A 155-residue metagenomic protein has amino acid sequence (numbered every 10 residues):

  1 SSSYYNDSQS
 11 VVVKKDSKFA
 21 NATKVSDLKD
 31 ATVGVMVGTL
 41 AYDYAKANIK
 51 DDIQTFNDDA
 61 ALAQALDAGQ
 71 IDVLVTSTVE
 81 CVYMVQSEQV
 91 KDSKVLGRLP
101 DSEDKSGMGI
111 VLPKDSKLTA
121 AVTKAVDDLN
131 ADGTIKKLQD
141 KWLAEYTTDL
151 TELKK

Functional and structural regions predicted by a protein language model:
S2, K14-T32: Flexible hinge/capping segments at coil-to-helix
N6-V13, Q86-K124, Y146-K155: Periplasmic-binding protein-like
D7, K14-K15, G38-T39, D58-D59 (+2 more regions): Beta->alpha turn/N-cap motifs
D16-K24, Q54, D115-A121: Short helix-loop capping/hinge motifs at secondary-structure junctions, enriched in acidic/polar residues
A20, Q54-A68, S106: Short helix-initiation/N-cap motifs at beta->coil->alpha
S26-D27, A47-N48, A60-Y83, S87-E88: Short helices/loops that flank or line small-molecule/ion binding pockets
L28, L66-D67, I110, V122: Hydrophobic residues within well-ordered alpha-helices
L40-I53, K94-V95, K124-K155: Ligand-binding clefts/hinges and TM-proximal coupling segments of bilobed small-molecule sensing domains
